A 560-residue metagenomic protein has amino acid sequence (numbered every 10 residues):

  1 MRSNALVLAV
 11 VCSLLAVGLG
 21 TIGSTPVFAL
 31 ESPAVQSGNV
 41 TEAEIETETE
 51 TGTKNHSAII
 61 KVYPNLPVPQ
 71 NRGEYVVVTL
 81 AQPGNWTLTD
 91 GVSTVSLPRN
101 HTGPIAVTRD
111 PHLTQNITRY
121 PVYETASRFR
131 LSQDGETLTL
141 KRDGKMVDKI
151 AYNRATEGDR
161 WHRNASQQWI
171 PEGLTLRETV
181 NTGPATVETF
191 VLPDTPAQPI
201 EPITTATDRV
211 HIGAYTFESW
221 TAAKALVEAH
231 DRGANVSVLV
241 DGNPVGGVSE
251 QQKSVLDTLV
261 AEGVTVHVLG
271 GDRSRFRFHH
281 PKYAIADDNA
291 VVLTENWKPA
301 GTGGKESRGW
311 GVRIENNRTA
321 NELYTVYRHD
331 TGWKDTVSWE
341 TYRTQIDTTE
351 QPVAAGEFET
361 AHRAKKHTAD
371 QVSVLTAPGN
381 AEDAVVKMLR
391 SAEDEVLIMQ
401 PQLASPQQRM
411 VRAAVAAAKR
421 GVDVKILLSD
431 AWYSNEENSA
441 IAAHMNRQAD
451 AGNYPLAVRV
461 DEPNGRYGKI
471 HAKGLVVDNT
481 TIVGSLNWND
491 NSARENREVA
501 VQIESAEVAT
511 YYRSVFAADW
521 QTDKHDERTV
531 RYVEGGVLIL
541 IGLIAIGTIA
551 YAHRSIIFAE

Functional and structural regions predicted by a protein language model:
M1-I60, M146, A165-F190, R328 (+4 more regions): Haloarchaeal acidic low-complexity proteome signature biased toward cell-envelope/secretome components but also
T25-T94, R130-S132: A structural motif detector for short, solvent-exposed N-terminal "entry" segments of globular domains
N39, N55, N85, N100 (+8 more regions): N-linked glycosylation sites
V68-E74, T94-R163, A472: Solvent-exposed beta-edge/loop recognition patches
E124, D134-G135, D143-E157, R177-A206 (+4 more regions): HKD-type phospholipase D/PLD-like phosphodiesterase module
G233, G421-V422: Glycine-centered short loops/turns at secondary-structure junctions
Q502, A506-E534: Short, aromatic-rich amphipathic segments at membrane interfaces that lie adjacent to a transmembrane helix or signal
